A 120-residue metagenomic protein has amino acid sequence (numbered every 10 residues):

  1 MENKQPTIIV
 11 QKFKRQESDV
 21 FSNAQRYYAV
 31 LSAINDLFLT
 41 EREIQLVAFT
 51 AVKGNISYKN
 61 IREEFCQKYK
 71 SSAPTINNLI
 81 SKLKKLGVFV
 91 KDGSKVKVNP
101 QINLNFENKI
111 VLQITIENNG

Functional and structural regions predicted by a protein language model:
M1-D19: General nucleic-acid-binding
E17-F49: Short alpha-helical segments that sit at the start of domains
T50-G54: Short helix-to-turn junction characteristic of helix-turn-helix DNA-binding domains, especially the helix
N55-K68: Short acidic, hydrophobic short linear motifs in intrinsically disordered regions
K59-N60, N77-N78, Q101: Short glycine/proline-centered loop/turn elements that form peptide/ligand docking sites
K70-K85: Short amphipathic alpha-helical interaction segments
K84-V96: A short, conserved structural fragment
N103-G120: Short, amphipathic alpha-helical interaction segments positioned at domain boundaries
